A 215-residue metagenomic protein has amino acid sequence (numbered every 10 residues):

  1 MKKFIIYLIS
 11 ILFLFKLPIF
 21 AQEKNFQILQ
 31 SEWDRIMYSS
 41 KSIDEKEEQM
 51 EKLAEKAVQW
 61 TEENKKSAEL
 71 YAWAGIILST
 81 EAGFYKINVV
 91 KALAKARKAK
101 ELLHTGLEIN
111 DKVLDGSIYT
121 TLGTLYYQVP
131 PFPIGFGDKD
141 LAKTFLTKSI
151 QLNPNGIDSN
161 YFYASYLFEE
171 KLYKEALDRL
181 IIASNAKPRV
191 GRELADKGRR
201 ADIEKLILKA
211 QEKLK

Functional and structural regions predicted by a protein language model:
M1-F4: Positively charged n-region of N-terminal signal peptides that target proteins for export
Y7-K16: Bacterial N-terminal signal peptides
L17-A21: Sec/Tat signal peptide C-region and signal peptidase I cleavage site
I28-Q59, I76-T105, I109, G116 (+3 more regions): Short coil/linker segments at helix-helix boundaries
Q59-A74: Short, charge-rich amphipathic alpha-helical segments embedded in non-transmembrane helical bundles/solenoids
K65, D111-V113, P154: Short coil turns that delineate tetratricopeptide repeat
A68-E69, L114-G116, I157-D158: Helix-start (N-cap) detector for alpha-helical repeat units in TPR-like alpha-solenoids, especially tetratricopeptide
A72, T120-T121, Y161: Conserved alpha-helical positions within TPR/SEL1-like repeat arrays
